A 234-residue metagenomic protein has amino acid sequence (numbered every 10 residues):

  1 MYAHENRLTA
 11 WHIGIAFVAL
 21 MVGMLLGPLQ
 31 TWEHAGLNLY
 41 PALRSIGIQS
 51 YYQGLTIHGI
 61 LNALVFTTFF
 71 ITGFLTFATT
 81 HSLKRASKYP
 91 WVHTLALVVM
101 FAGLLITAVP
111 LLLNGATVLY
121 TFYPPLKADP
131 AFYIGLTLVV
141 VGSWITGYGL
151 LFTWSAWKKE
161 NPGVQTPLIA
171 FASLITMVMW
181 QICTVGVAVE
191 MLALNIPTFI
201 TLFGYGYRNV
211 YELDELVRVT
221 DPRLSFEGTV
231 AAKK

Functional and structural regions predicted by a protein language model:
M1-T9: Cytosolic juxtamembrane amphipathic/interface segments immediately preceding and feeding into a transmembrane helix
M1-Y2, S82-K88: Helix-loop boundary elements of multi-pass alpha-helical membrane proteins
E5, K158-F171: Hydrophobic, small-residue-rich membrane helices and short re-entrant helix-turn-helix hairpins that build
T9-L37, Q49-S82, P90-A116, A131-W154 (+2 more regions): Hydrophobic cores of alpha-helical transmembrane segments in multi-pass integral membrane proteins
A42-R44, Y120-P124, P197-V217: Membrane-interfacial helical/loop segments at transmembrane boundaries in membrane proteins
G47, K159-P162, N195, G204: Short, flexible coil/linker elements and helix-boundary hinge sites characteristic of intrinsically disordered
